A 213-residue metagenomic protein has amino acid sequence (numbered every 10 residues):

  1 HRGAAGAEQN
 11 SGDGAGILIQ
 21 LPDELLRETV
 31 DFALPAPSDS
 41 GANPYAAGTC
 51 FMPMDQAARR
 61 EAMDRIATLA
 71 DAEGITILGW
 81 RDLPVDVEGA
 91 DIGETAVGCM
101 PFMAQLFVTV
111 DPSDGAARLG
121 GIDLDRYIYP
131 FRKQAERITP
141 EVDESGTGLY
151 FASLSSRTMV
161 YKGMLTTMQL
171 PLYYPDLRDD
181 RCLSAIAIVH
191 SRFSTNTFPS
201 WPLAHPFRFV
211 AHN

Functional and structural regions predicted by a protein language model:
H1-H212: N-terminal segments that mediate ammonia production and transfer in glutamine-dependent amidotransferase systems
